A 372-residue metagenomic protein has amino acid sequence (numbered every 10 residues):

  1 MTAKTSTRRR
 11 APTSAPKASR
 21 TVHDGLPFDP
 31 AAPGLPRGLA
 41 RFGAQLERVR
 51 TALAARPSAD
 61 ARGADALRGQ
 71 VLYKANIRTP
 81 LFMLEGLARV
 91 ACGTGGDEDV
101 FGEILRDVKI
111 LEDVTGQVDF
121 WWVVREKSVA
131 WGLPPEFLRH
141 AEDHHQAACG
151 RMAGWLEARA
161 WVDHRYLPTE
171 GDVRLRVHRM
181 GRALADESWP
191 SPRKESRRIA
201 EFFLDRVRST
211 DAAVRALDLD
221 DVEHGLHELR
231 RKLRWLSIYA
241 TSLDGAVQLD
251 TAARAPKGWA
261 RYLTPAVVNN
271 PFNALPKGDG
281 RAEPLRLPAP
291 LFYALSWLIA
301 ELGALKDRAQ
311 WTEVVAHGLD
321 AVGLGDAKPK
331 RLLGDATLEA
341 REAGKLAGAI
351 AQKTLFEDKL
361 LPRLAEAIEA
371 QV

Functional and structural regions predicted by a protein language model:
T2-V372: Function-determining surface determinants
